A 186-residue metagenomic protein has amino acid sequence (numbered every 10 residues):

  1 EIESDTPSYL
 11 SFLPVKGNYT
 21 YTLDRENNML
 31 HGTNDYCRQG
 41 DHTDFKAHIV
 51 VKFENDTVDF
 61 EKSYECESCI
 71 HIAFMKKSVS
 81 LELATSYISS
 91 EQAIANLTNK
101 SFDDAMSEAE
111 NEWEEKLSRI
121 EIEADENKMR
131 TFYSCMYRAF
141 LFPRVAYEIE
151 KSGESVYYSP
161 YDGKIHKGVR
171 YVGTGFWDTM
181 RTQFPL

Functional and structural regions predicted by a protein language model:
E1-Y171: Beta-sandwich/jelly-roll carbohydrate-recognition scaffolds of carbohydrate-active enzymes
V172-L186: Aromatic-rich carbohydrate-recognition surfaces in CAZymes
